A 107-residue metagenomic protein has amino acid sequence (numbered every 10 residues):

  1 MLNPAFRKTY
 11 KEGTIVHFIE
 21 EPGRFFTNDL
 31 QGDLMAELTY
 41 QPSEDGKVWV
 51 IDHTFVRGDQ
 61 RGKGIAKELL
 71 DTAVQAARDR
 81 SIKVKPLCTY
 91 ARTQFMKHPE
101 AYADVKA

Functional and structural regions predicted by a protein language model:
F6-W49: N-terminal first-folded block
S43, D52-T54, L87-T89: Acidic/polar N-terminal loop/beta-strand segments that form early-domain functional surfaces
T54-R61: A short, internal acetyl-CoA/4′-phosphopantetheine-binding micro-motif in the GNAT/acyltransferase core
G62-Q75: Conserved acetyl-CoA-binding loop-helix of GNAT-fold acetyltransferases
Q75-A107: C-terminal structural segments of small proteins and small subunits
